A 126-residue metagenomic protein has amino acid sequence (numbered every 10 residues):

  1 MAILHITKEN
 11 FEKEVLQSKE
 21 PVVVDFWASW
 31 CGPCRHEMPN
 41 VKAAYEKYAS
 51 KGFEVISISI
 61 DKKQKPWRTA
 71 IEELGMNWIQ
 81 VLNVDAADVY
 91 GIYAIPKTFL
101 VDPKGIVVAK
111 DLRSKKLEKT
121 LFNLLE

Functional and structural regions predicted by a protein language model:
L4-V22, A43: A short beta-strand-turn-helix
V23-A43: Conserved redox-active cysteine motifs that mediate thiol-disulfide chemistry, especially di-cysteine Cys-X(1-2)-Cys
H36-L74, D85-D88: Structural microenvironment flanking redox-active thiols in thiol-disulfide oxidoreductases
E72-M76, L82-L124: Thiol/disulfide oxidoreductase modules built on the thioredoxin-like
